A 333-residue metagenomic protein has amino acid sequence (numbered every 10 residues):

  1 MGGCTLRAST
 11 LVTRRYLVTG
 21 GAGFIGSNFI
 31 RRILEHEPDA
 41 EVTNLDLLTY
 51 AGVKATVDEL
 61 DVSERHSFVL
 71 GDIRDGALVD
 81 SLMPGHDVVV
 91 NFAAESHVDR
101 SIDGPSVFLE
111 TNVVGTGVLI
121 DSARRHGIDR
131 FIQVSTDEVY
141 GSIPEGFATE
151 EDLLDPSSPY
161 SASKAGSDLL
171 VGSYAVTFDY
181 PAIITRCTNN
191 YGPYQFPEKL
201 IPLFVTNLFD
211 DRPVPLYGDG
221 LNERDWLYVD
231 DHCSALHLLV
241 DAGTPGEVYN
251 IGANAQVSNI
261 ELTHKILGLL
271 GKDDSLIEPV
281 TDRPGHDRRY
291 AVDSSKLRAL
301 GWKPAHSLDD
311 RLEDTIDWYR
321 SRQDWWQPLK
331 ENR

Functional and structural regions predicted by a protein language model:
G2-N190, D314, R322-P328, N332-R333: N-terminal Rossmann-like NAD(P)+-binding domain of SDR-like oxidoreductases, especially those catalyzing
L17, F29, V42, G52 (+3 more regions): C-terminal substrate-binding subdomain of Rossmann-fold SDR/epimerase-dehydratase oxidoreductases
K54-V57, P144-G146, Q195-E198, L262-T263 (+1 more regions): Short aromatic-enriched loop/helix-cap "lid" or pocket-rim segments at secondary-structure transitions that line
A77-D80, D99, S106, G117 (+8 more regions): Residues in well-ordered alpha-helical elements
S106, V205, R224: Short alpha-helical segment that forms part of, or immediately flanks, the ligand-binding pocket in carbohydrate-active
P156-S163, P193, P197-I201, D225-V229: The catalytic Tyr-centered alpha-helix of NAD(P)H-dependent dehydrogenases
G166, L170, Y174, F204 (+2 more regions): Hydrophobic alpha-helix immediately C-terminal to the catalytic Tyr-X-X-X-Lys motif of short-chain
